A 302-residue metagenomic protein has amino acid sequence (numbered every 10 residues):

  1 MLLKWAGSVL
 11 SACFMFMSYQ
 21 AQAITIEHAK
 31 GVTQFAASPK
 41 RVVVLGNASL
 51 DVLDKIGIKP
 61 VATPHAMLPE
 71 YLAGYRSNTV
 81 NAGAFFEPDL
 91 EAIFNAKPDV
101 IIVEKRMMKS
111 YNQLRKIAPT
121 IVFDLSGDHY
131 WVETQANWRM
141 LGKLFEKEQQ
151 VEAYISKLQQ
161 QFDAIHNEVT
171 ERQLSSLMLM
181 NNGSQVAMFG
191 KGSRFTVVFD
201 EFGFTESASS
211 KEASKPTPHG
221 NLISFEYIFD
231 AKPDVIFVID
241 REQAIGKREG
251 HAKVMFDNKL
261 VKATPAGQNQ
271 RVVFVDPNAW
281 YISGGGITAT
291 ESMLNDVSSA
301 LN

Functional and structural regions predicted by a protein language model:
L2-A48, Q149-L179, D240-R241, R248 (+3 more regions): Bacterial Sec-exported substrate-binding components of ABC uptake systems
H28-K30, A82-L90, S214-S224: Short helix-initiation/N-cap motifs at beta->coil->alpha
R41-N95: A short, structured surface patch at a secondary-structure boundary
M67-Y71, M188-H219: Alpha-helical, coiled-coil/dimerization segments enriched in small aliphatic residues
K97-V103, P119, I228, K232-I236: Proline-aspartate-enriched helix->loop->beta-strand connector
D124-M140, Q173-V198, A244-K247: Extracytoplasmic ligand-binding site segments that recognize negatively charged/polar headgroups
E133, D234-N302: Structured C-terminal subdomain patch of bacterial secreted/periplasmic proteins
A187, S214-I245: Ligand-binding pocket segment of bilobal, Venus flytrap-like solute-binding proteins
